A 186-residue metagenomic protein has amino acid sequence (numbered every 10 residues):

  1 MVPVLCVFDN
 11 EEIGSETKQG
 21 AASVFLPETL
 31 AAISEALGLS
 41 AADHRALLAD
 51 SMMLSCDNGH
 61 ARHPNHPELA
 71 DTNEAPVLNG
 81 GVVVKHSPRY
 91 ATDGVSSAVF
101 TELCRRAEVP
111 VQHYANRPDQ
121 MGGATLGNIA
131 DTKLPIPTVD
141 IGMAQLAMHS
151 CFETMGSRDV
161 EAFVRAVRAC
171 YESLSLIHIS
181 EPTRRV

Functional and structural regions predicted by a protein language model:
M1-V77: Acidic/histidine-rich catalytic neighborhood of metal-dependent amide-processing enzymes
V2-V4, P110-Q112, D119-Q120, A124 (+2 more regions): Class II aminoacyl-tRNA synthetase catalytic cores and aaRS-like
N10-E12, Q145, V186: Short, glycine/serine-rich, charged loops/turns that create anion-binding and catalytic segments at active sites
E16-A21, A91, C151-R158: Alpha-helix capping and helix-loop boundary segments enriched in small/acidic/polar residues
A21-E28, V95-V99, M121, T125 (+2 more regions): Generic recognition of stable, solvent-exposed alpha-helical segments in well-folded globular domains
L30-G38, H63, C104, E108 (+2 more regions): Structural signal for hydrophobic packing residues in well-ordered secondary-structure cores of soluble enzyme domains
G59-F152: Active-site-adjacent substrate-binding region of metalloamidase/peptidase-like peptide-processing proteins
I177-V186: Single conserved hydrophobic/aromatic residue that forms the stacking wall/gate of nucleotide- or nucleobase-binding
